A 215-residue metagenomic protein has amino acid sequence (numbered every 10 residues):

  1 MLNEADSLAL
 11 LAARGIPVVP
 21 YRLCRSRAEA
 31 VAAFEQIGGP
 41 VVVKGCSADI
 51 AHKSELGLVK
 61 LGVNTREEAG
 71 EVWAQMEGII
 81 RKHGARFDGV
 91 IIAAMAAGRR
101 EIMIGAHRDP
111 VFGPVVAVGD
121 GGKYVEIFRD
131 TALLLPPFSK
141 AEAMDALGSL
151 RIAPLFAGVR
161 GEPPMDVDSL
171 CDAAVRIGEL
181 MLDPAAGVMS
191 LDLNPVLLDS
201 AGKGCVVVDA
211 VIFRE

Functional and structural regions predicted by a protein language model:
M1-E215: ATP-dependent carboxylate/acyl-activation modules
